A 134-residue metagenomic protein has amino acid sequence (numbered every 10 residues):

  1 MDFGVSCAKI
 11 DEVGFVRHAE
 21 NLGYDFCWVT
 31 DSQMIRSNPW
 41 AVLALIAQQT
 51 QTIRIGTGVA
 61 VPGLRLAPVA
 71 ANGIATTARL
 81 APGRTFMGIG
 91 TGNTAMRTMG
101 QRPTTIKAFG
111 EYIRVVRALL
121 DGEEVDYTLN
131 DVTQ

Functional and structural regions predicted by a protein language model:
M1-G58: N-terminal beta1-alpha1-beta2 module of alpha/beta enzyme domains
E12, D25, G63-V69, R84 (+1 more regions): Conserved N-terminal glycine/acidic-rich loop preference
H18-E20, A41-A44, V69-G73, G100-T104: Short, glycine/charged-enriched secondary-structure capping and boundary segments
D31, P62, I89-T91: Short secondary-structure boundary segments
Q33-R36, A60-L66, R102: Glycine-rich "substrate-gating" loop/helix at the edge of Rossmann-like oxidoreductase active sites
R54-G63, G83-F86: Short, basic, helix/turn surface patches
A71-Q134: Internal, glycine-rich beta/alpha segment that forms the wall or movable "lid" of small-molecule/cofactor binding
